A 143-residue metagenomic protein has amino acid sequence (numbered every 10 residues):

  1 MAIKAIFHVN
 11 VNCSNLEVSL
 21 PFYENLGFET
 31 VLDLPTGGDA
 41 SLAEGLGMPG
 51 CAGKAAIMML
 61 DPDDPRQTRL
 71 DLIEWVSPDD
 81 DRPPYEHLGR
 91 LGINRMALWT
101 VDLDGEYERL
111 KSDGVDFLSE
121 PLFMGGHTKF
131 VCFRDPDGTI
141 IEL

Functional and structural regions predicted by a protein language model:
A2, D33-P35, I57, P65-L70 (+1 more regions): Vicinal oxygen chelate
A2-A5, L88-I93, G125: Short glycine-enriched loop/turn motifs at secondary-structure junctions
V9, M96: Hydrophobic adenine-recognition pocket in adenosine-nucleotide-binding enzymes
N12-R66, S112: Core segments of cupin and vicinal oxygen chelate
D64, P78-D79: Active-site/binding-pocket entry motifs
I73-S77: Acetyl-CoA-dependent GNAT
R82-Y85: Short beta-strand/turn micro-motifs at beta-sheet edges
